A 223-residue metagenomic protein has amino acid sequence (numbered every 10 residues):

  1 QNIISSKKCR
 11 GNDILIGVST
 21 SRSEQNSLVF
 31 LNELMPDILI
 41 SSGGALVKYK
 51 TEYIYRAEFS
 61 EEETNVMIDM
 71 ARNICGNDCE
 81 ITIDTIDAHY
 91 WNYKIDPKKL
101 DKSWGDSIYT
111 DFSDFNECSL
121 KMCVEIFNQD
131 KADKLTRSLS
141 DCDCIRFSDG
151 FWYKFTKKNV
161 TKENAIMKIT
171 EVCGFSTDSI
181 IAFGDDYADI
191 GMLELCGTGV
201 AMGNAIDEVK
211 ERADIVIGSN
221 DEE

Functional and structural regions predicted by a protein language model:
Q1-I14, R56-E63, S103-G105, V160-E171 (+2 more regions): Short, acidic loop-to-helix structural element flanking the phosphoryl-transfer center in phosphate-processing enzymes
N2, S27-L31, L135, M192 (+2 more regions): Hydrophobic packing residues within well-ordered alpha-helices of enzyme cores
I3-P97: Active-site phosphate-binding/coordination module
D13-I16, M35-D37, L120-M122, D178-S179 (+1 more regions): Short active-site oxyanion
G17, I40, I181-F183, V200 (+1 more regions): Hydrophobic/aromatic beta-strand patches that form the interior of the parallel beta-sheet core in alpha/beta enzyme
L34-M35, G43, S138-D141, L195-C196 (+1 more regions): Short, structured coil segments at secondary-structure junctions
I74-F183, Y187-M192, N204: Conserved acidic, metal-coordinating active-site core of Asp-based, Mg2+-dependent phosphoryl-transfer enzymes
L195, V200-E223: Asp-based, Mg2+/Mn2+-dependent phosphohydrolase catalytic module
